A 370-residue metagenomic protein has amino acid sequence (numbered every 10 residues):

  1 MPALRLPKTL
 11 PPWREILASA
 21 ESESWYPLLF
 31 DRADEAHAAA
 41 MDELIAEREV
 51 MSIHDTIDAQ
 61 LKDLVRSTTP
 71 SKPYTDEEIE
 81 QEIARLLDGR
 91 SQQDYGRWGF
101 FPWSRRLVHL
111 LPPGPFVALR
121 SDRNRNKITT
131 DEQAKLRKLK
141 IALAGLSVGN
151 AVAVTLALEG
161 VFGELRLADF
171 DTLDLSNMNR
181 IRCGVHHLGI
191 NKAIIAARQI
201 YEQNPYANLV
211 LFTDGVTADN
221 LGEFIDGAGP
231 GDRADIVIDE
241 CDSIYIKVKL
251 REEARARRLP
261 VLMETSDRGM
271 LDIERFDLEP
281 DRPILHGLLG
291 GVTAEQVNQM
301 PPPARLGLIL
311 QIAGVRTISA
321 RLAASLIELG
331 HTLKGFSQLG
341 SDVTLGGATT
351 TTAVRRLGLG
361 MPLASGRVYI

Functional and structural regions predicted by a protein language model:
P2-D88, T217, R233-L345: E1/E1-like adenylate-forming module used to activate ubiquitin-like modifiers and sulfur-carrier proteins
Y74, E78-L119: N-terminal, Lys/Arg-enriched amphipathic/low-complexity engagement segments that precede the first folded domain
L107-I141: A short, basic/flexible loop-to-alpha-helix module at the beginning of a structural domain
E132-D174: Glycine-rich adenosine-cofactor-binding loop
L167-N204: Glycine-rich phosphate-binding loop and adjoining beta1-alpha1-beta2 segment of Rossmann-like nucleotide-binding folds
A193-D235, D239-V248: A structured beta-alpha segment of the ubiquitous adenosine-cofactor-binding alpha/beta core
L278-P280, L345-P362: Oxidoreductase and adenylate-handling cofactor-binding alpha/beta cores
L363-I370: A short, charged, Gly/Pro-tolerant segment at domain boundaries
